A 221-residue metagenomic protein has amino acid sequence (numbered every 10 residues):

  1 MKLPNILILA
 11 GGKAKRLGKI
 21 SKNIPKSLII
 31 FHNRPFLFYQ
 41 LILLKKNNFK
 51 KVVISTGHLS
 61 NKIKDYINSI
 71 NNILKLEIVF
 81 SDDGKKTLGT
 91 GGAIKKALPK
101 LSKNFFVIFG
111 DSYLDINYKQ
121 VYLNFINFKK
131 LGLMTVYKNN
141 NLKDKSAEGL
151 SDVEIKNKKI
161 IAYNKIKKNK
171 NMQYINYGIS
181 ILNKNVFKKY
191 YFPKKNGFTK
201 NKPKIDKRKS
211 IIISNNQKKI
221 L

Functional and structural regions predicted by a protein language model:
K2-I63: N-terminal glycine-rich phosphate-binding loop and ensuing alpha1 helix
N5, K50-V52, E77, K129-G132 (+1 more regions): Residues at the starts of beta-strands that form the adenosine-phosphate
L28, V153-I155, I213: A structural signal for short hydrophobic beta-strand segments in well-ordered beta-sheet cores
F36-Y39, A93-K96, N201: Well-ordered alpha-helical segments embedded in enzymatic catalytic cores
G57, S81-D83, T135, Y163 (+1 more regions): Conserved beta-strand termini and adjacent loop/short-helix elements that scaffold enzyme active sites in alpha/beta
H58, I108, I155, I181-L182: A conserved hydrophobic position in a structured secondary element of the catalytic/binding core that shapes
K64-D65, I70-I155: Conserved beta-loop-beta/alpha segment of the NTase-like Rossmann-fold superfamily that binds/positions NTPs
F105-F106, Y113, K119-I126, N140-A147 (+1 more regions): Catalytic-core segments of class I nucleotidyltransferases/pyrophosphorylases that form NMP-activated intermediates
